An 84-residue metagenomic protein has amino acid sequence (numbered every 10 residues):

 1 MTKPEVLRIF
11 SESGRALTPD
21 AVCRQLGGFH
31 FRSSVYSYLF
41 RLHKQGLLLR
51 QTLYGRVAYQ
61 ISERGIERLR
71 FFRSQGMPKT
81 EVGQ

Functional and structural regions predicted by a protein language model:
M1-R8: Short alpha-helical elements of helix-turn-helix
S11-R15: Short helix-capping/hinge SLiMs at alpha-helix to coil transitions
A16-L26: Short acidic, hydrophobic short linear motifs in intrinsically disordered regions
F29-K44: Short amphipathic alpha-helical interaction segments
H43-L53: A short, conserved structural fragment
G55-S62: Minor-groove-contacting beta-hairpin "wing" of winged helix-turn-helix DNA-binding domains
E67-Q84: Amphipathic alpha-helical dimerization/coiled-coil segments that flank or bridge DNA-binding/regulatory modules
